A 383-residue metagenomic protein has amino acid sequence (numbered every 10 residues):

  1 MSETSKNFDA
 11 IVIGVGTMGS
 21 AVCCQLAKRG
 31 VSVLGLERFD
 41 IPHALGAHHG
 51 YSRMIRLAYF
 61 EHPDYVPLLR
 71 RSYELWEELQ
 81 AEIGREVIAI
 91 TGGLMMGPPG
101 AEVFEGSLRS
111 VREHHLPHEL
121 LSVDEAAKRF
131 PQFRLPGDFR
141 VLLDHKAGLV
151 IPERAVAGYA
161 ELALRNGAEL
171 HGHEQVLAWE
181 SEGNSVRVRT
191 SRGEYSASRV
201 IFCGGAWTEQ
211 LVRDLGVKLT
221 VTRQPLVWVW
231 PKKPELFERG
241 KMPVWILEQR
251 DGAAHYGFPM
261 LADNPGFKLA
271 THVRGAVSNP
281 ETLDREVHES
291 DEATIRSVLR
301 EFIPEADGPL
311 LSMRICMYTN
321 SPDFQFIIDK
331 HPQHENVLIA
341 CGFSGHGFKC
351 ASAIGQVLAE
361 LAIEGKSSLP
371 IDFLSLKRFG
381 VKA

Functional and structural regions predicted by a protein language model:
T4-M18, L34: Beta1/beta-strand and adjacent pyrophosphate-binding region of the FAD-binding site in flavoprotein oxidoreductases
C24-K28, G84-I90, E194-Y195, R199 (+1 more regions): Active-site substrate-recognition segment that forms the wall of the catalytic cavity or substrate channel
A27-H48: Glycine-rich FAD pyrophosphate-binding loop
S52-R129, D138-F139, A254-H255: Dinucleotide-binding Rossmann-like beta1-alpha1 core, especially the glycine-rich loop that anchors the ADP
P67, M95-V103, L142-L162, L283-D291: Short beta-strand to alpha-helix junction loop
D124-K128, L149, T222, E289-S367 (+1 more regions): Flavin (FAD/FMN) cofactor-binding core of flavoprotein oxidoreductases
L143-R199, C203: Helical element adjacent to the flavin cofactor pocket in flavoenzyme catalytic cores
